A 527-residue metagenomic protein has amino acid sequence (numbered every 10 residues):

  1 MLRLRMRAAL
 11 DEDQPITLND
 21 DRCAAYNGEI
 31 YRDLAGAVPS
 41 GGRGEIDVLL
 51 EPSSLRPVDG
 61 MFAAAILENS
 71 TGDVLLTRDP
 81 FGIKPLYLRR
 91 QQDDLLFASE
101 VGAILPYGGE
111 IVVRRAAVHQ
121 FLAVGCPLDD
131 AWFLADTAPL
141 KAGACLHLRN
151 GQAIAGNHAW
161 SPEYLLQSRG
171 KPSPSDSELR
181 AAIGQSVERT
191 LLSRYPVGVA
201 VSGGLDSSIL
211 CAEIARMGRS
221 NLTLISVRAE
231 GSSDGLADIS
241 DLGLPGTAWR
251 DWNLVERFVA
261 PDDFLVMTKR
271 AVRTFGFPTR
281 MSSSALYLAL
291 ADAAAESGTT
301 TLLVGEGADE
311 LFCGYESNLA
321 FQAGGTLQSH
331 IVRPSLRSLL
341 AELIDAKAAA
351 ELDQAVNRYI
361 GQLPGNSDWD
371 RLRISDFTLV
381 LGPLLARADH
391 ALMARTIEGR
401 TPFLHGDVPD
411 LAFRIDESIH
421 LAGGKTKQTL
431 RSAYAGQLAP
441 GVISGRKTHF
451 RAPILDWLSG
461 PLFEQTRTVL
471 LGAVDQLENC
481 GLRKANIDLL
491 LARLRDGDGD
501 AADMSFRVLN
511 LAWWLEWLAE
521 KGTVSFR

Functional and structural regions predicted by a protein language model:
M1-K269, R273-F275, Y287, G436 (+4 more regions): Cysteine-centered catalytic environments shared across enzyme families
R5, G60-A63, R194-G198, N253-G314 (+1 more regions): Conserved adenosine/adenylate-binding substructure
G42-E45, V58, R114, S175-R180 (+8 more regions): Hydrophobic (often cysteine-bearing) scaffold residues that line and stabilize catalytic clefts of nucleotide/cofactor
T137, K141, A153, G298-L303 (+1 more regions): Adenosyl-5′-phosphate
I214-G218, L319, D416: Active-site catalytic pocket residues across diverse enzymes, especially alpha/beta-hydrolases
G235-A237, M267-K269, C313-N318, W457: Short aromatic-enriched loop/helix-cap "lid" or pocket-rim segments at secondary-structure transitions that line
A271-R273, E316-A323, S525-F526: Short secondary-structure boundary/capping segments
E310-S338: A mobile, often basic/glycine-rich helix-loop segment that functions as the active-site lid/recognition loop
